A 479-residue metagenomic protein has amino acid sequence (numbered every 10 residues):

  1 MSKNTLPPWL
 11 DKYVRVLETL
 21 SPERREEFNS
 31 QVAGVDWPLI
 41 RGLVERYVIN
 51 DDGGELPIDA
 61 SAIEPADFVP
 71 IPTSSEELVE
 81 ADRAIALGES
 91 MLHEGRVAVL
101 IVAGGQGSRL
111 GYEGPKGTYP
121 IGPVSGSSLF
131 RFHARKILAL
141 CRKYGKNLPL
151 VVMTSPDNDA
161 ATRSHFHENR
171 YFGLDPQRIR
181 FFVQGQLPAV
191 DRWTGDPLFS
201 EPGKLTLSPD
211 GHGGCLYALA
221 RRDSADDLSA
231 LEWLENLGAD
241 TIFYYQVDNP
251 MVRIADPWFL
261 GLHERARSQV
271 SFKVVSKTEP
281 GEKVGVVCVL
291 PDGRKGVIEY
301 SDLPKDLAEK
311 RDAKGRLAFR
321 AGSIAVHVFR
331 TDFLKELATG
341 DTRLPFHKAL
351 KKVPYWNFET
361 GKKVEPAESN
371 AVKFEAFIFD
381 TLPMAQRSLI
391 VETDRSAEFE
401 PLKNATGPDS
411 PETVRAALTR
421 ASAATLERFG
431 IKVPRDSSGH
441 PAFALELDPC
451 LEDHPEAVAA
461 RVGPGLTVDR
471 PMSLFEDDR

Functional and structural regions predicted by a protein language model:
M1-A84, S90-M91, L307-L317, A321-R479: Terminal amphipathic alpha-helical/low-complexity segments used for targeting or macromolecular assembly
I71-A98, R109-F379, D478-R479: Domain-scale recognition of functional cores that engage charged ligands
A103-G104, V247, T331, T393: Residues immediately flanking
